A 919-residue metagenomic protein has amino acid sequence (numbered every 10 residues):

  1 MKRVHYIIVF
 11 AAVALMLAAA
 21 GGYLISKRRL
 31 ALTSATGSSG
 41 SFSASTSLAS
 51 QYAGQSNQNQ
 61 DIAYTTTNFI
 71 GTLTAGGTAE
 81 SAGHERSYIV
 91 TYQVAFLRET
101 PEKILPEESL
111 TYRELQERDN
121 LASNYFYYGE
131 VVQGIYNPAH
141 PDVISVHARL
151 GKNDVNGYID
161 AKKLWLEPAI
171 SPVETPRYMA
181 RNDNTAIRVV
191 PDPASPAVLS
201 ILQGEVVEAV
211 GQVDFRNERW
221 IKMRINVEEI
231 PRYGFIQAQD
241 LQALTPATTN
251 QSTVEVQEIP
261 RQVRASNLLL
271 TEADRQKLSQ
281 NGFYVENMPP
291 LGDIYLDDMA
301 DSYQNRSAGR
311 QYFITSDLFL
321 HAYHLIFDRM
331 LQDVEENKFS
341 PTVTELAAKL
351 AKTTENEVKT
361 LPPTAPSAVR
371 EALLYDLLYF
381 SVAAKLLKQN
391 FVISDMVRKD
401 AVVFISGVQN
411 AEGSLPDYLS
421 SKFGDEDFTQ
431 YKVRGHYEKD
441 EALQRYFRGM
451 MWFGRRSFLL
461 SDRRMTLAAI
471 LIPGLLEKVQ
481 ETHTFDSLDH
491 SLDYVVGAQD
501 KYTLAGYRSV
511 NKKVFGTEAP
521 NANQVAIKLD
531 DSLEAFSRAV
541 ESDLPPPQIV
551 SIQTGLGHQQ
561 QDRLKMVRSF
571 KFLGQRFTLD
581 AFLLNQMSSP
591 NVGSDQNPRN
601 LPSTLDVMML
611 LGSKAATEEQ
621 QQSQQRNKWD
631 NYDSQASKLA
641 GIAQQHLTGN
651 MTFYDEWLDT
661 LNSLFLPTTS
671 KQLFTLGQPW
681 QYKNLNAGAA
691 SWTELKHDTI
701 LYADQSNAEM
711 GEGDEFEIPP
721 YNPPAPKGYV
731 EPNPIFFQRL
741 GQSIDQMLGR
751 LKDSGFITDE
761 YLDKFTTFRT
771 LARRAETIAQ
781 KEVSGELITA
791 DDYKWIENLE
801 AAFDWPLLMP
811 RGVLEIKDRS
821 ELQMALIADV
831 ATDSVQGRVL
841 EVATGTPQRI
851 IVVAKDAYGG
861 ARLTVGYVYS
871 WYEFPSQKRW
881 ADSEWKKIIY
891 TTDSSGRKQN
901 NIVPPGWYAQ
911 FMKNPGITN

Functional and structural regions predicted by a protein language model:
M1-A12: N-terminal Sec-pathway targeting helices
F10, A14-I25: Hydrophobic alpha-helical membrane-insertion segments, chiefly the h-region of N-terminal signal peptides
G21-A35: Sec-dependent signal peptide cleavage junction
F42-E114, N124-Y125, I135-P138, A161-A186 (+3 more regions): SH3-family beta-barrel domains
N59, T248-N919: Long, non-catalytic protein-protein interaction scaffolds
L97-P101, L105-E107, A186-V189, R232 (+2 more regions): Short, solvent-exposed loop/turn elements at domain surfaces
L115-N120, P191-P196: Short alpha-helix capping/helix-loop boundary micro-motifs
D119-A161, S200-Q239: SH3/SH3-like beta-barrel superfamily modules
